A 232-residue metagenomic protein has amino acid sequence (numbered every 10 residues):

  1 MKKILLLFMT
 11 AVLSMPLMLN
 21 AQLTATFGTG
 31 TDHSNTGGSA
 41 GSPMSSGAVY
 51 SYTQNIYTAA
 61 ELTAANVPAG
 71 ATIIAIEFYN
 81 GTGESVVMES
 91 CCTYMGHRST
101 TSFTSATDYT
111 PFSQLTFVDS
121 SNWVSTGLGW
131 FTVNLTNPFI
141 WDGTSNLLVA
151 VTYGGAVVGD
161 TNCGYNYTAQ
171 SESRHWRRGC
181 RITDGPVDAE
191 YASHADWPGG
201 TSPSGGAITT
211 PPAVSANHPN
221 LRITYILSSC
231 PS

Functional and structural regions predicted by a protein language model:
M1-Q22: Sec-dependent, cleavable N-terminal signal peptides
T10-A11, F78, L115: Outer/extracellular conduits and scaffolds centered on Gram-negative outer-membrane beta-barrels
M18-S51, F112, A213-S232: Boundary/junction segments of secreted and surface-exposed precursor proteins
L23-H33, V67-G70, E84-C92: N-terminal/edge-of-domain interface segments
S34-G81: A short beta-strand-loop element at or near the start of a globular domain
A75, S90-C92, N220: Extracellular/lumenal ectodomain signal focusing on beta-strand-rich modules and carbohydrate-recognition contexts
T82, E89-H175: Aromatic- and Gly/Pro-enriched, solvent-exposed loop/edge beta-strand patches characteristic of beta-rich domains
V151-S215: Short, surface-exposed beta-strand/loop patches at domain edges that form aromatic-rich interfacial subsites
